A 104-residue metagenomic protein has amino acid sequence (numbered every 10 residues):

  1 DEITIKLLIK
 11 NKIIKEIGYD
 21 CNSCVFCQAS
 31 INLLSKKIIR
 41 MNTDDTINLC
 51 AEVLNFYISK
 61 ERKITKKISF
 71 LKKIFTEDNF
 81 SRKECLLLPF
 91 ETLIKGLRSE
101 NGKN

Functional and structural regions predicted by a protein language model:
D1-C21: Structured beta-strand/loop patches that form or line metal/cofactor-binding pockets in enzymes
Y19, I38, I74-D78: Residue-level detector of alpha-helix boundaries and kinks
S23-Q28: Short, thiol/selenol-centered motifs that function as redox-active sites or metal-ligating centers
S30-R40: Alpha-helical support elements that line or immediately flank enzyme active sites and cofactor-binding pockets
D44-N104: C-terminal binding/interaction regions
